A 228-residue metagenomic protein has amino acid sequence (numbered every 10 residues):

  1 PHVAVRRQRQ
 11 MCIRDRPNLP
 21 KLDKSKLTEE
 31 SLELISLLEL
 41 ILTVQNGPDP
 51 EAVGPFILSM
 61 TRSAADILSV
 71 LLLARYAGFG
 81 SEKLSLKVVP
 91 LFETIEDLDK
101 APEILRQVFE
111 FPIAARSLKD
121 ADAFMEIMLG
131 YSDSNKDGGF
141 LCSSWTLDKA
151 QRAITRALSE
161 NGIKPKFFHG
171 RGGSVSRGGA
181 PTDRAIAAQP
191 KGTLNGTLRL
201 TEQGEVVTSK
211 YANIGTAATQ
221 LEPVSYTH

Functional and structural regions predicted by a protein language model:
P1-R9, I13, H228: Single conserved hydrophobic/aromatic residue that forms the stacking wall/gate of nucleotide- or nucleobase-binding
H2, E30, S59, S63 (+2 more regions): Alpha-helix N-cap/helix-initiation motif
R7, P17-P20, L27, M60 (+3 more regions): Aromatic-lined carbohydrate-binding surfaces of glycoside hydrolases
R16-K26, P48-V53, S132-G138: Gly-rich Lys/Arg/Thr-decorated short loops/hinges at beta-loop-alpha junctions or inter-strand turns that position
T28, L42, R75-G78, I113: Non-catalytic terminal/interface segments that mediate subunit docking, oligomerization, and allosteric communication
T28-L37, I57-A64, V70: C-terminal amphipathic alpha-helical interaction region
P48-E51, A65-Y76, E82-L86: Secondary-structure-rich domain cores
A77-Y226: Catalytic or ion-translocation cores adjacent to nucleophile or general acid/base/metal-coordination motifs in diverse
